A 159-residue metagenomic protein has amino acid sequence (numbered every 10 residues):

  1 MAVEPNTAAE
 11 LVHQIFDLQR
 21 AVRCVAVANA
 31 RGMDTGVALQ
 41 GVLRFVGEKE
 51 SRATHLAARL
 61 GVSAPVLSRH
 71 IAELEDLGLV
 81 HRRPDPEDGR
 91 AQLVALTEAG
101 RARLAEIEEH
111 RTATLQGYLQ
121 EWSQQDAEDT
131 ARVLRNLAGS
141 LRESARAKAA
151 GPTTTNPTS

Functional and structural regions predicted by a protein language model:
M1-N6, Q125-S159: C-terminal regulatory/oligomerization modules of transcriptional regulators
M1-Q40, T158-S159: N-terminal leader segment of winged-helix/HTH proteins
C24-V66, L77, L93: N-terminal helix-turn-helix DNA-binding core of bacterial DNA-binding proteins
G32-G36, K49-E50, V66-R69, E73 (+3 more regions): Short glycine/proline-centered loop/turn elements that form peptide/ligand docking sites
R44-E48, E108, R135: Short, locally clustered residues in the helix-turn-helix/winged-helix DNA-binding domain
A72-R132: Charged, amphipathic alpha-helical coiled-coil/dimerization segments
